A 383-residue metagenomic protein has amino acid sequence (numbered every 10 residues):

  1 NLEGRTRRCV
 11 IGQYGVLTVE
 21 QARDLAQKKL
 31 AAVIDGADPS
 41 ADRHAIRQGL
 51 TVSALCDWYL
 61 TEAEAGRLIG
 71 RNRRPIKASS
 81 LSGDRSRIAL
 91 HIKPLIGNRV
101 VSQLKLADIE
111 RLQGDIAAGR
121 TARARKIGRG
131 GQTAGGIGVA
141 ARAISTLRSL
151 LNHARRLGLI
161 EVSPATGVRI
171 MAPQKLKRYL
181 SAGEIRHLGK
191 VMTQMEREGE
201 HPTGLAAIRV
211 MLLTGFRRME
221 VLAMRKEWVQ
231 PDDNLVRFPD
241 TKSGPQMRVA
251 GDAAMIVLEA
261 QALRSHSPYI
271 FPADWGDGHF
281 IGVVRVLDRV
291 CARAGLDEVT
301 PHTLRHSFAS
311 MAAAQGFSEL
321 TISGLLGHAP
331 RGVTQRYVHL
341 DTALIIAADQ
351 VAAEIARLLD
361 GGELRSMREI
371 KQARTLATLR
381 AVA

Functional and structural regions predicted by a protein language model:
N1-Q103, A107, T342, I346-A347: N-terminal DNA-binding module of tyrosine recombinases/phage integrases
L2, S181-R186, T203, D233 (+2 more regions): Active-site/catalytic core of tyrosine-dependent DNA strand-transfer enzymes
L25-Q27, N72-P94, L106-E110, R125-H153 (+2 more regions): Non-catalytic DNA-binding core/recognition domains of DNA-processing enzymes
L104, H201-L205, D297-Q315: Short basic/aromatic active-site micro-motif
A118, A122-S145, R156-R218, L222 (+5 more regions): Basic, Lys/Arg- and aromatic-enriched nucleic-acid-binding interface segment
A118, K190, Q194-R197, L263-S267 (+3 more regions): C-terminal secondary-structure termini that scaffold catalytic or DNA-interacting sites
A172, Y179, R237-G244, E319 (+1 more regions): Catalytic-site neighborhood detector that most strongly recognizes the C-terminal catalytic loop/helix of tyrosine
E227-L235, D297-E298, F317-R336, L359-R365 (+1 more regions): Short, polar N-cap/turn motifs at the start of nucleic acid-interacting alpha helices
